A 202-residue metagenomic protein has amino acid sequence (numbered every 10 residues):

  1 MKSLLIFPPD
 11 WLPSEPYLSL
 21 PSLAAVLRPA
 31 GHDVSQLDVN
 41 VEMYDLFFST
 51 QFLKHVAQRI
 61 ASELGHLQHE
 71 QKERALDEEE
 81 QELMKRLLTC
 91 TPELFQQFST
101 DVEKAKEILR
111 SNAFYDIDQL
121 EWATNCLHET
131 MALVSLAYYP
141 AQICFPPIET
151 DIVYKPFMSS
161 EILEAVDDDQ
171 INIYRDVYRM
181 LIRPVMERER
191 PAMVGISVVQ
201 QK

Functional and structural regions predicted by a protein language model:
M1-K202: A short, structured N-terminal alpha-helical element that caps or precedes a catalytic domain
